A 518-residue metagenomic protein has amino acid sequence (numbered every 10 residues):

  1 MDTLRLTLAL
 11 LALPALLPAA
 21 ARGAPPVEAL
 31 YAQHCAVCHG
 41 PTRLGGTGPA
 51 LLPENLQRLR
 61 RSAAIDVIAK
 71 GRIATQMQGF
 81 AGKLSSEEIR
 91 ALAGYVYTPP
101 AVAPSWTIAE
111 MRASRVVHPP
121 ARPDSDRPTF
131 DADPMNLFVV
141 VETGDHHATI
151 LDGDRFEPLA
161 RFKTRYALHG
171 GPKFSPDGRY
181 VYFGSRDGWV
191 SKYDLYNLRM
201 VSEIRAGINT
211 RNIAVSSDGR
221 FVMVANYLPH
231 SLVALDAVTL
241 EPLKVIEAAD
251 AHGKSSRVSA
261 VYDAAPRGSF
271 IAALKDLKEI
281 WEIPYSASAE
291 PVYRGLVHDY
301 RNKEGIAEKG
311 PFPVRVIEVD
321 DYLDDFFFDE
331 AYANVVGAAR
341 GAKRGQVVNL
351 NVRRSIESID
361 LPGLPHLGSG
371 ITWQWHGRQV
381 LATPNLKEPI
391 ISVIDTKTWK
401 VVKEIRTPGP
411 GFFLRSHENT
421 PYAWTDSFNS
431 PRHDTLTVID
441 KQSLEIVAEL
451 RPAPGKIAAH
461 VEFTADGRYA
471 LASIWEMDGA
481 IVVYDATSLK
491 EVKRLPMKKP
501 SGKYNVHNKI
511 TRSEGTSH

Functional and structural regions predicted by a protein language model:
R22-P25, A32-H34, Q78-G144: Flexible coil segments in periplasmic/lumen-exposed cytochrome c-class electron-transfer proteins
V37, T42-T47, L51-A101: Extracytoplasmic electron-transfer domains, predominantly the class I c-type cytochrome c fold
D126-R127, L168-K173, T210-V215, K254-Y262 (+5 more regions): Repeated scaffold domains used in trafficking and secretory/extracellular systems, primarily beta-propellers
D133-P134, P176-D177, S217-D218, A265-P266 (+4 more regions): Residue-level detector of Asp-centered blade-edge/turn motifs that repeat once per structural unit in beta-propeller
G153-R155, L195-L198, A237-L240, Y285-A287 (+4 more regions): Short loop/turn segments that connect beta-strands within beta-propeller blades
E157-F162, R199-I204, E241-H252, G310-I317 (+4 more regions): A short beta-strand motif characteristic of beta-propeller blades
A206-K278, V297-V314: Asp-box/WD-like beta-propeller blade repeats and closely related beta-sheet repeat scaffolds
V245-K254, A287-D320, I359-P365, L450-P454 (+1 more regions): Surface-exposed loop and turn segments in beta-propeller and other repeat-based domains that flank or scaffold
